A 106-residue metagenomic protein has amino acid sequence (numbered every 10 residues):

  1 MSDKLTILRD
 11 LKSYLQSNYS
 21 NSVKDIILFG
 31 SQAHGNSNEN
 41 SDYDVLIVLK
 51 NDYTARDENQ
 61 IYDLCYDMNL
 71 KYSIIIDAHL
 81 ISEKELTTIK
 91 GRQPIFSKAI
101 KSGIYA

Functional and structural regions predicted by a protein language model:
M1-D25, H34-E39, L49-A106: Catalytic core of pol beta-like nucleotidyltransferases
S31: P-loop (Walker A) phosphate-binding loop of NTP-binding proteins
